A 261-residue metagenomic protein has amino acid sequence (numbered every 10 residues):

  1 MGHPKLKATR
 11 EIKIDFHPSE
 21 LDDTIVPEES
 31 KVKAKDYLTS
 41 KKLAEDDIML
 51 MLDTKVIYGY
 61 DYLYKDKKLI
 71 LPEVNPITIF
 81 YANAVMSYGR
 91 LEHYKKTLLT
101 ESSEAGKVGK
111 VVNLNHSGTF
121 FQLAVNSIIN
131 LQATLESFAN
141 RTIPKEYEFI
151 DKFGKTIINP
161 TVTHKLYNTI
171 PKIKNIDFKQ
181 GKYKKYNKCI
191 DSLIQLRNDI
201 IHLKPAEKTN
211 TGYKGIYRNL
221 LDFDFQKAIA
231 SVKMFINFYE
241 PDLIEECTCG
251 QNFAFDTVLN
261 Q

Functional and structural regions predicted by a protein language model:
M1-F121, C249-Q261: Extended intrinsically disordered or low-complexity regions, especially N/C-terminal cytosolic tails and loops, rather
S40, A44, N83, S87-T97 (+6 more regions): Surface-exposed polar/charged interaction patches
P72, V112-N126, K182-K185, Y217-L220: Non-transmembrane, amphipathic alpha-helical segments
F80, L123, N130, Y186-C189 (+2 more regions): Amphipathic alpha-helix face/heptad-repeat signature
F120-P144: Short, hydrophobic, well-ordered secondary-structure elements
S137-G215, M234-Y239: Flexible secondary-structure boundary motifs
D199, T211-Q261: Amphipathic, Lys/Arg-enriched alpha-helical patches that create a basic surface for binding polyanionic ligands
